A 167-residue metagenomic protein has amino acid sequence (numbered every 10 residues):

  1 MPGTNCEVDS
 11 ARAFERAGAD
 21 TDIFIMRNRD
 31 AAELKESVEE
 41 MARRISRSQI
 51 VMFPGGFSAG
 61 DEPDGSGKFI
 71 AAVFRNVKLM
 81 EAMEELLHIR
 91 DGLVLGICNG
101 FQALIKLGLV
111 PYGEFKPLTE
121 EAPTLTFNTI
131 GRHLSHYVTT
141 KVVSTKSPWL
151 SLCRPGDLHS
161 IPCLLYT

Functional and structural regions predicted by a protein language model:
M1-Y137, K141, R154-G156, L164: N-terminal beta1-alpha1 cap of cysteine-dependent amidohydrolase-like domains
K146-D157: Conserved beta-loop-beta connector loops within the AMP-binding
S160: Conserved catalytic and cofactor-binding micro-motifs that handle phosphate-bearing ligands or nucleotide cofactors
